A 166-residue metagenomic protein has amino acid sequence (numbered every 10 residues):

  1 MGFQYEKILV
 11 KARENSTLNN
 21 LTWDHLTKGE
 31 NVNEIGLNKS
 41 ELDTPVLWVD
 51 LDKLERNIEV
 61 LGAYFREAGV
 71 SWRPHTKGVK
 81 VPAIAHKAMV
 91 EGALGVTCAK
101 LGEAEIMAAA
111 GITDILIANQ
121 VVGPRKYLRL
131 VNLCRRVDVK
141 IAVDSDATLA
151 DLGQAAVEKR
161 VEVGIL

Functional and structural regions predicted by a protein language model:
G2-E6, E55-E59: Acidic, metal/ion-coordinating pockets
K7-G36: Acidic, low-complexity proline/glycine-rich segments
E30-V49: Generic N-terminal amphipathic, Lys/Arg-enriched alpha-helix
V49-D52, K140: Short, surface-exposed alpha-helical recognition segments that flank or form part of ligand/macromolecule-binding
Y64-E67, A155: Generic non-transmembrane alpha-helical segments
H75-L166: Active-site-proximal beta-alpha core segment in soluble small-molecule metabolic enzymes
